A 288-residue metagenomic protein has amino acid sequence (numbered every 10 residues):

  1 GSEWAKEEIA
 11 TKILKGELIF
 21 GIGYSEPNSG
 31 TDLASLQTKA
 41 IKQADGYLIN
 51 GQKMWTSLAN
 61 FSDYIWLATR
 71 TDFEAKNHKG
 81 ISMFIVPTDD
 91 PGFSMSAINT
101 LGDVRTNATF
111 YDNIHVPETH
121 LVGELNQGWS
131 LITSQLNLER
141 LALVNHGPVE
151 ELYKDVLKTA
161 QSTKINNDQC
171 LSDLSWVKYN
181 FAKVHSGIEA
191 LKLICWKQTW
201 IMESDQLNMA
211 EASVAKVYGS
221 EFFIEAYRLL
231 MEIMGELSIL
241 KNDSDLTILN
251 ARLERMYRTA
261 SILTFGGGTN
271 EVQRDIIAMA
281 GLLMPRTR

Functional and structural regions predicted by a protein language model:
G1-E26, K42-Y47: FAD-binding glycine-rich core of flavoenzymes that anchor FAD
S2, I22, A40, I49-G51 (+6 more regions): Buried hydrophobic positions in well-ordered alpha/beta secondary-structure cores of metabolic enzymes
D32-N50, Q206, D243-R252: Cytochrome P450 C-terminal beta-domain/meander region
G46, N50-S96: A short core secondary-structure module
M54-N60, L101, I262-G267: Glycine-rich phosphate/pyrophosphate-binding beta-alpha loops
F93-A190, L263: Glycine-rich beta->alpha junctions and the first turn(s) of the following alpha-helix
W129-L138, A142-V149, M234-R288: Glycine-rich phosphate/cofactor-binding loops in nucleotide/flavin-utilizing enzymes
Q161, I165-S172, E189-D245: C-terminal helix-coil-helix/basic helical segment that borders enzyme active sites and/or dimer interfaces and provides
